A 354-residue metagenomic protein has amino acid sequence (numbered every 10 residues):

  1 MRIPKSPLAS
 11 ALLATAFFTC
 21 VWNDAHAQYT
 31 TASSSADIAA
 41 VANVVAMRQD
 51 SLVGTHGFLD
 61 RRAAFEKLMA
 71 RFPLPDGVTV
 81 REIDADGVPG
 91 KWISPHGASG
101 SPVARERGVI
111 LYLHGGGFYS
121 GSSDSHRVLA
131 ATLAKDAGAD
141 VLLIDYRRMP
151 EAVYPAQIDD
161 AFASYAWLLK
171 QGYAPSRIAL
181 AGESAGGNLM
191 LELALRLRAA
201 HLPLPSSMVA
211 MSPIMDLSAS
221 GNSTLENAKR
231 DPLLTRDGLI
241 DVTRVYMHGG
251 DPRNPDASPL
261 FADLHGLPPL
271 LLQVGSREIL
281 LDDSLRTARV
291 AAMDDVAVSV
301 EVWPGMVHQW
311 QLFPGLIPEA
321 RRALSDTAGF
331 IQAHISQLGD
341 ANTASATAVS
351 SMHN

Functional and structural regions predicted by a protein language model:
M1-A11: Bacterial N-terminal signal peptides that target proteins for export
S10-V21: Bacterial N-terminal signal peptides
V21-A27: Sec/Tat signal peptide C-region and signal peptidase I cleavage site
A32-D60, K67-N354: Alpha/beta-hydrolase superfamily serine-hydrolase fold, recognizing
